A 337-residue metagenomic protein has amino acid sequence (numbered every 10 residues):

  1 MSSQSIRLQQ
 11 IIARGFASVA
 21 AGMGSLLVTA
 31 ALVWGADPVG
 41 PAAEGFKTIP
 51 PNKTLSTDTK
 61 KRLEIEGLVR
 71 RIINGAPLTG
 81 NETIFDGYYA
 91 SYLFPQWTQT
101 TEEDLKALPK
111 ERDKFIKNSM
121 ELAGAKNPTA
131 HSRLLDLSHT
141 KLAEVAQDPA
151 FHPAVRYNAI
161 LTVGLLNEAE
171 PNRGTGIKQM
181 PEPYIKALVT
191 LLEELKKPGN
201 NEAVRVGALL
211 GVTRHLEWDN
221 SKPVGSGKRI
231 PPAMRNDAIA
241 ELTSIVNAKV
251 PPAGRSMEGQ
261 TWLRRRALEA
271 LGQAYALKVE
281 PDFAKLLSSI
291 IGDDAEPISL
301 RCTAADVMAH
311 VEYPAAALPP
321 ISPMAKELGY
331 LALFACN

Functional and structural regions predicted by a protein language model:
S2-G24: Bacterial N-terminal signal peptides that target proteins for export
G22, L161-G164, L210: Short, flexible loop/turn elements at secondary-structure junctions
G24-V28, L32: Hydrophobic core
A31-A107, A146, A150-V155, E168-P183 (+1 more regions): Long, helix-rich interaction regions
L93-Q96, D113-E121, T140, E144: Acidic/histidine-rich, surface-exposed loop or edge segments in extracytoplasmic proteins
K106-A125, Y157-L166: Non-membrane alpha-helical segments in proteins
P109-D113, K126, A130-T140, P181-A187: Intrinsically disordered, low-complexity segments enriched in glycine and mixed charged residues
